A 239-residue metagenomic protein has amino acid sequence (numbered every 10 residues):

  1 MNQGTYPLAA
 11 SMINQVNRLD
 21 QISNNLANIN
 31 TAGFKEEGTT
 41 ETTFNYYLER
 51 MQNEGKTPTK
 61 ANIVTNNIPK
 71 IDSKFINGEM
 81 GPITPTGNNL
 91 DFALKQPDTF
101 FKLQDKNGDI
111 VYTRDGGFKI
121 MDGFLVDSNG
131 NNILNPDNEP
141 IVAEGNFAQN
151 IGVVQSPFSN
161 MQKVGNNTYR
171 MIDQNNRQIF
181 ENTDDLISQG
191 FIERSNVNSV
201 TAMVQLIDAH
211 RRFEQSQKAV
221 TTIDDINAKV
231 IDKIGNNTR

Functional and structural regions predicted by a protein language model:
M1-R239: Amphipathic alpha-helical polymerization modules
